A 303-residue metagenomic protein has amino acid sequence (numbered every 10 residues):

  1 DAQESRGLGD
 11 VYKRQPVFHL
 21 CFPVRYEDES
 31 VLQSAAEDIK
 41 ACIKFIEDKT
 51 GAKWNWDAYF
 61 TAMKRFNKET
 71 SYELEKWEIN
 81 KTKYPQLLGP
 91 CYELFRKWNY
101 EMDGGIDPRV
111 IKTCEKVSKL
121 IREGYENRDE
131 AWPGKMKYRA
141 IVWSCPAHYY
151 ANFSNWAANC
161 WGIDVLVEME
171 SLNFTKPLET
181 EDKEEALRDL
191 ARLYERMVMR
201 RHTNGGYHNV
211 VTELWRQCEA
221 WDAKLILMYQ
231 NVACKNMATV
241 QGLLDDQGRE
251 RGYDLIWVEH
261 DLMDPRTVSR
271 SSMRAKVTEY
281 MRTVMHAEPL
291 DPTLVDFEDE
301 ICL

Functional and structural regions predicted by a protein language model:
D1-Y12: Single conserved hydrophobic/aromatic residue that forms the stacking wall/gate of nucleotide- or nucleobase-binding
S5-R6, W143-Y150, V232-T239: Gly/Ser/Thr-rich loops at beta-strand to alpha-helix junctions that form or flank small-molecule/cofactor-binding
D10-C42, I46-E47, Y229, T239-E250 (+1 more regions): Glycine-rich, acidic loop regions that bind phosphate or pyrophosphate groups
V24-R25, P146-H148, S171-F174, V232-C234 (+1 more regions): Short, solvent-exposed loop/turn segments at secondary-structure junctions
E27-V31, F174-T180, R266-S269: Short, charged, surface-exposed secondary-structure boundary motifs
A36, K40, K44-P177, T203: A charged, amphipathic alpha-helical module
E47-K64, L193-T212, V284-L303: Extended, charge-rich low-complexity interaction segments
N155-V167, D182-L193, G206-P292, D296: Hydrophobic alpha/beta core scaffold segments
